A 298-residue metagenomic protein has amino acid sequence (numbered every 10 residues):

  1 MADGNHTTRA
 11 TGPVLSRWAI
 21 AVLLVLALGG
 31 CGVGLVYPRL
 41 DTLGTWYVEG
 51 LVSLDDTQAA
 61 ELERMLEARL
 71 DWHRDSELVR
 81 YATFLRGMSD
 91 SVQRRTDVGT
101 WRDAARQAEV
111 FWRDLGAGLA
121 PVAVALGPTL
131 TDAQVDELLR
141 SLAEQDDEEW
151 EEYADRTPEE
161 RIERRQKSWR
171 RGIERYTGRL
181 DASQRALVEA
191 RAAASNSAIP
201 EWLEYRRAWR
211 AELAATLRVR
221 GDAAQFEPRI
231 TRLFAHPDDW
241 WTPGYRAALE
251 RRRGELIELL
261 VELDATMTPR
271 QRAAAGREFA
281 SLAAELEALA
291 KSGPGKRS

Functional and structural regions predicted by a protein language model:
A2-A19: Bacterial N-terminal signal peptides that target proteins for export
W18-G30: Bacterial N-terminal signal peptides
G32-G34: Bacterial signal peptide processing site
V36, T45-W46, R206-S298: A cross-kingdom marker for long, charged
P38-A68, F84: Post-signal peptide N-terminal segment of mature Sec-exported envelope proteins
A59-E67, D75-R86, T131-D146, A193 (+2 more regions): Extended intrinsically disordered, low-complexity coil regions enriched in Ser, Thr, Gly, Ala and often Pro
S76-V122, L130, L139-R140: Signal peptide-directed extracytoplasmic domains
P121-T242, R246: Extended amphipathic alpha-helical interaction segments
